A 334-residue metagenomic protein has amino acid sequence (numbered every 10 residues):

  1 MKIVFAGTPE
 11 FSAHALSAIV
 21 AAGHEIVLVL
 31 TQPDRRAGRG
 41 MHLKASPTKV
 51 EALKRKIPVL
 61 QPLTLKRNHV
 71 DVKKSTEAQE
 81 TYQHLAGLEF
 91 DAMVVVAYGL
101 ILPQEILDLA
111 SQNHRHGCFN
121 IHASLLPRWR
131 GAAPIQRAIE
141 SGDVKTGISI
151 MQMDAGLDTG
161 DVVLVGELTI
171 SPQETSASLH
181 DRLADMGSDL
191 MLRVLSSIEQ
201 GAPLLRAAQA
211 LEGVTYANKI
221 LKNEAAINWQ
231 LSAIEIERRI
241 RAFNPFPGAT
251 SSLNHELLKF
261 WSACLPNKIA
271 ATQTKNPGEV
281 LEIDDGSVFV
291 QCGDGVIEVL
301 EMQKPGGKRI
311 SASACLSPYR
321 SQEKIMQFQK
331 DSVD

Functional and structural regions predicted by a protein language model:
M1-P247, K304-G306, L316, E323-D334: One-carbon transfer enzymes
A45, W229-D334: An anion-binding loop in the catalytic cleft
